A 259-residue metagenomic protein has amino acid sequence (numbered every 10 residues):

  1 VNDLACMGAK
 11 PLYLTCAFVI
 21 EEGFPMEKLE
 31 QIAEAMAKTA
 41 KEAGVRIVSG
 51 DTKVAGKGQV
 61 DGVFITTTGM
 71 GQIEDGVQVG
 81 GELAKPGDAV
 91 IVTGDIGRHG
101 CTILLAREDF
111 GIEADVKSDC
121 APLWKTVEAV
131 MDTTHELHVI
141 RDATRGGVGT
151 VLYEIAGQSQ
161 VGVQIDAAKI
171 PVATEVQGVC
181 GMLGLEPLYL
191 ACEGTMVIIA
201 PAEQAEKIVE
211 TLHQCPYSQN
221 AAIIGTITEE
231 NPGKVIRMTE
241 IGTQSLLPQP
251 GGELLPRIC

Functional and structural regions predicted by a protein language model:
V1-C259: Helix-biased detector of long, well-ordered alpha-helical tracts
